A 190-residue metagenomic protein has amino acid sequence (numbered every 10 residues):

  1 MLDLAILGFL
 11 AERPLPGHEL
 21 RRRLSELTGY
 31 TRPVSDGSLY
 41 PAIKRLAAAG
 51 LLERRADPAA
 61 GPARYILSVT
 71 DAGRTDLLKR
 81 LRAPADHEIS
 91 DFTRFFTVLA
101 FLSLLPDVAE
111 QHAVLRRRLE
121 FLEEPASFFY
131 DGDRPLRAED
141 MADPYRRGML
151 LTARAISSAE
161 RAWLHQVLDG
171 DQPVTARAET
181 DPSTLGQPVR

Functional and structural regions predicted by a protein language model:
M1-D91: Basic helix-turn-helix/winged-helix DNA-binding cores and closely related short helical interaction motifs
G17-L20, L46, L122, R154-L164: Alpha-helical transition-metal enzyme core signature, strongest for iron centers
S35, E88, V108-Q111, A142-R146: Residue-level recognition of alpha-helical structural elements
S38, P58, Y65, D143-R154: Alpha-helical scaffold segments that form or flank carboxylate-/histidine-based iron centers
L78-E124: Amphipathic alpha-helical dimerization/coiled-coil segments that flank or bridge DNA-binding/regulatory modules
H112, L119, A126, D133 (+4 more regions): Heptad-repeat amphipathic alpha-helical coiled-coil interaction surface used for oligomerization/assembly
Y130-M149: Acidic interhelical loop/turn segments
L150-R190: Long, low-complexity, charge-rich intrinsically disordered regions
